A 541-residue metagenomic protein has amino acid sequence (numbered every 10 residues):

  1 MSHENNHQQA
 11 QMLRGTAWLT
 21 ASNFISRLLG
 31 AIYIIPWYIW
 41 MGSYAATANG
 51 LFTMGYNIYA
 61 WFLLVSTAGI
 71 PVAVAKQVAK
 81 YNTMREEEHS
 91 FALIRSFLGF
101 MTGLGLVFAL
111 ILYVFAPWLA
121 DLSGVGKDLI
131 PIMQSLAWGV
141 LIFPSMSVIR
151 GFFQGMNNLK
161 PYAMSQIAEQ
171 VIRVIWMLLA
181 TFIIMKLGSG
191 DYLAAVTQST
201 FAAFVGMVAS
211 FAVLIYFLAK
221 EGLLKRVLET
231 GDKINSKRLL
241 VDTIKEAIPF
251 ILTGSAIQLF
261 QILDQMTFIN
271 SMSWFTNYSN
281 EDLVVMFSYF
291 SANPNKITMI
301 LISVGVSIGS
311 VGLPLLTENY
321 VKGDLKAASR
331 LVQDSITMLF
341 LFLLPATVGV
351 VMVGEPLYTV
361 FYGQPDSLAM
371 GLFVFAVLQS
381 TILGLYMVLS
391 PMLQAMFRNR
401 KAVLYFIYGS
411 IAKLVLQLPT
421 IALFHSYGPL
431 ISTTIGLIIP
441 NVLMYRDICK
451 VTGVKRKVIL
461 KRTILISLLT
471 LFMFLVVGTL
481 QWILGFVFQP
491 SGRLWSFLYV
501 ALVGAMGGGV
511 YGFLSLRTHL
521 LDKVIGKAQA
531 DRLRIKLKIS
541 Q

Functional and structural regions predicted by a protein language model:
M1-I32, E88, A92, I234-I257 (+2 more regions): N-terminal membrane topogenesis motif
S2, T479-Q541: Membrane-proximal transmembrane or re-entrant/amphipathic helices at the cytosolic face
S2-H3, H7, Q11-V72, T102 (+3 more regions): Signature of the first transmembrane helix
R14, Y38-A60, D128, Y192 (+4 more regions): Interfacial/gating helices of multi-pass transporter permease domains
K80-F97, M286-V377: Specific pore-lining/lateral-gate transmembrane helices of multi-pass inner-membrane transport and insertion machines
L110, G126-V148, T200, Q364-L389 (+1 more regions): Alpha-helical transmembrane segments of multi-pass membrane proteins
F143-S165, L378-I407, L423: Membrane-interface junctions at transmembrane-helix termini in multi-pass inner-membrane proteins
K160, V171-A212, S410-V442, V454 (+1 more regions): Membrane-interface helix-loop junctions in multi-pass transport and translocation proteins
